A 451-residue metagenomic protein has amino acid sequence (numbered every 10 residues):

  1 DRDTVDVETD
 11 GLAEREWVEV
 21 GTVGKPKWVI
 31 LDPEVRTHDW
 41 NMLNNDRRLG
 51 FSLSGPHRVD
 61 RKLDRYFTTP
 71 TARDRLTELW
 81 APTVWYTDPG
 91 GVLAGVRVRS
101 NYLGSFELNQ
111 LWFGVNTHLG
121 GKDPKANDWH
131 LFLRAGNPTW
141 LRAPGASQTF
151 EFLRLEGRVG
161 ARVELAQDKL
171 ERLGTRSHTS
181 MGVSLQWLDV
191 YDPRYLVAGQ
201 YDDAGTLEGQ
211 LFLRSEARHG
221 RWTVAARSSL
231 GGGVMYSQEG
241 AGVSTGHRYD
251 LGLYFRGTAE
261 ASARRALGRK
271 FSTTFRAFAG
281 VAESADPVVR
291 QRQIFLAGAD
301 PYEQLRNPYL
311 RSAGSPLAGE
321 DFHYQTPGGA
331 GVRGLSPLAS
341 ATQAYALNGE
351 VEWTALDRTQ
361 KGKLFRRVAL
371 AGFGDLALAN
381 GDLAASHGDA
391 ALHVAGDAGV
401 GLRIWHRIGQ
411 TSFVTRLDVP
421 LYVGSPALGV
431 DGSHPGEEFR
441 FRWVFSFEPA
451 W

Functional and structural regions predicted by a protein language model:
D3, T9, E19-G21, D32-R142 (+4 more regions): Outer-membrane beta-barrel initiation region
E14-V18: Short strand-edge motifs at loop-to-beta-strand transitions and within beta-strands of extracellular beta-rich domains
G24-W28: Extracellular Ig-like/FN3 beta-sandwich strand-entry sites
V29, D39, V98, A277 (+5 more regions): Hydrophobic, well-ordered secondary-structure elements that form the walls of internal hydrophobic environments
H38-A72, N101, S105, F132-L133 (+10 more regions): In a subset of proteins, long, contiguous C-terminal domains/tails are tracked
M42, L108, S147, T223 (+3 more regions): Membrane-spanning beta-strand positions in outer-membrane beta-barrel proteins
L53-P56, A385-V400: A short alpha/beta connector and helix-capping loop motif
W80-V84, H130, P144-E156, R162-Q167 (+6 more regions): C-terminal outer-membrane beta-barrel translocator/porin domains of Gram-negative envelope proteins and their
